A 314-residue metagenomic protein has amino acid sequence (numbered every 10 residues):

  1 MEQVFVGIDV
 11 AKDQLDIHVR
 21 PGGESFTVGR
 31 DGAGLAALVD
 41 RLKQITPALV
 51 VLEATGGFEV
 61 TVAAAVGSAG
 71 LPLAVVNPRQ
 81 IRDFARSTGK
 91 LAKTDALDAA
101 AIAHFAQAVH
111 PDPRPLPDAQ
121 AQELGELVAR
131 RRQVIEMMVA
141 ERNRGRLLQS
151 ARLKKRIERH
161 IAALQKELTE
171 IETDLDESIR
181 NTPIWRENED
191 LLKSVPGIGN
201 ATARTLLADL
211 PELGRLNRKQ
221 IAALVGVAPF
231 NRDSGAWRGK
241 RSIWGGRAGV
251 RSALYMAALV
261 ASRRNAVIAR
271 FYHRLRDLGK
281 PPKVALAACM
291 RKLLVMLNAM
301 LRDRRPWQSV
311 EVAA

Functional and structural regions predicted by a protein language model:
E2-R20, I102, R204-T205: Gly/Thr-rich phosphate-binding beta-strand-loop-beta motif of the actin/hexokinase/Hsp70
R20-L49: Nucleic-acid-processing active sites and adjacent nucleic-acid-binding tracks, predominantly divalent metal-dependent
P47-F58: Short glycine-rich phosphate-binding loop at a beta-alpha junction
A74-S194, R204: Long, charge-rich intrinsically disordered scaffolds of nucleic-acid metabolism proteins
D112-G125, Q149, R238-S242, R270-A287: Short, solvent-exposed helix-loop connector elements
N200, T205-L278, P282, S309-A314: Phosphate-backbone recognition surface of nucleic-acid-processing proteins
D277-A314: Basic, amphipathic alpha-helical segments enriched in Lys/Arg and hydrophobic/aromatic residues
